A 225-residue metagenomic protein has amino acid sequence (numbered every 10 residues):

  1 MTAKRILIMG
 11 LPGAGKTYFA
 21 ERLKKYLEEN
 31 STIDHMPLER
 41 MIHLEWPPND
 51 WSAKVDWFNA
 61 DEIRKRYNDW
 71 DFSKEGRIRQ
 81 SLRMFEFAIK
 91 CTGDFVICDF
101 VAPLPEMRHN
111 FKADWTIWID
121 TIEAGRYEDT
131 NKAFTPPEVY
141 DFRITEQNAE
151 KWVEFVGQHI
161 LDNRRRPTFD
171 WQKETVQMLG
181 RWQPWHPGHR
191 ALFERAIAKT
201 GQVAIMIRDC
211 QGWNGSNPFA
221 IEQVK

Functional and structural regions predicted by a protein language model:
R5: Walker A (P-loop) ATP-phosphate-binding motif of ABC ATPase nucleotide-binding domains
I8: Hydrophobic anchor at the beta1->P-loop junction of P-loop NTPases
P12: The conserved Walker
K16: Conserved lysine of the Walker
E21-E86: Conserved substrate/cofactor phosphate-moiety recognition/catalytic segment in nucleotide-dependent phosphotransferases
W70, K74-E123: Glycine-rich phosphate-binding loop used to anchor ATP phosphates in small-molecule kinases, encompassing both
N110, I119-P167: Small-molecule kinase domains that catalyze NTP-dependent phosphoryl transfer to phosphate-bearing small molecules
R166-K225: Nucleotidyltransferase catalytic core that binds NTPs
